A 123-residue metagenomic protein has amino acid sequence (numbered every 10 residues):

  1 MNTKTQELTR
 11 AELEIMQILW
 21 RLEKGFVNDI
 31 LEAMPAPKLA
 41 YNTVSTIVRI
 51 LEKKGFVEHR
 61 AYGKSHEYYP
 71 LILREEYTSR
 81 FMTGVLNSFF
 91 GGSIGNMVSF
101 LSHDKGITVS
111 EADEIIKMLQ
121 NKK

Functional and structural regions predicted by a protein language model:
T5-A11, Y62-F81: Short, cationic-aromatic polyanion-contact patches
L13-I18, D29, N96: Pre-recognition alpha-helix immediately N-terminal to the DNA-recognition helix within helix-turn-helix or winged-helix
L19-E23: Short helix-to-turn junction characteristic of helix-turn-helix DNA-binding domains, especially the helix
K24-M34: Short acidic, hydrophobic short linear motifs in intrinsically disordered regions
S45-R49: Short, hydrophobic-biased segments on the C-terminal half of alpha helices that form "recognition helices"
G55: Glycine-centered, phosphate/nucleic-acid-interacting loop/turn motifs that mediate DNA/RNA or nucleotide
E58-H59: Short beta-strand "wing" residues that participate in macromolecule-binding interfaces
R80-N121: Amphipathic alpha-helical dimerization/coiled-coil segments that flank or bridge DNA-binding/regulatory modules
